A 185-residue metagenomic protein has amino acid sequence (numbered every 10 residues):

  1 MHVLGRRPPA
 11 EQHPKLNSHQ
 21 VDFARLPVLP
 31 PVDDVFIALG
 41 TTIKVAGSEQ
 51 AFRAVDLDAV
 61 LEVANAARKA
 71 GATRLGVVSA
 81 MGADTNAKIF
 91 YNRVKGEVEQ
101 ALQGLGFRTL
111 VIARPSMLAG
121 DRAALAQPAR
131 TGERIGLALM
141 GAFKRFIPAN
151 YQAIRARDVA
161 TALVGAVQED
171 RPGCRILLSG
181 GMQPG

Functional and structural regions predicted by a protein language model:
H2-A10: Short, polar loop motifs at secondary-structure junctions
G5, Q20-V21, R114: Short loop/edge segments at beta-strand edges and connector loops that shape dinucleotide/nucleotide cofactor-binding
R7-P8, G47-E49, A54-Q100, G104-A113: Conserved Rossmann-fold NAD(P)-dependent oxidoreductase catalytic core, especially the SDR/UDP-sugar
A10, N17-E62, A66-K69, D84 (+1 more regions): NAD(P)H-binding glycine-rich loop region in Rossmannoid oxidoreductase-like domains and their noncatalytic homologs
L16, V21, E97-A101: Generic alpha-helical hydrophobic packing signal
V32, T85-G185: Oxidoreductase cofactor-interface core, primarily capturing Rossmann-like NAD(P)-dependent enzymes
T41, M81, S116: Flexible, active-site-proximal loop/turn residues at the rims of small-molecule/cofactor binding pockets and catalytic
